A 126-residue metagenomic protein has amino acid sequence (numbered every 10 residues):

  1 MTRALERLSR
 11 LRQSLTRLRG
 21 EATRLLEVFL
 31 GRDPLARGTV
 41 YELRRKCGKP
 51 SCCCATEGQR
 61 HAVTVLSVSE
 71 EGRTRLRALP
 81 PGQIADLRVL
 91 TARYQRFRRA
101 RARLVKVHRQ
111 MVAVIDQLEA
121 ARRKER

Functional and structural regions predicted by a protein language model:
M1-R126: A positively charged, amphipathic N-terminal helix/segment that binds anionic biomolecules
